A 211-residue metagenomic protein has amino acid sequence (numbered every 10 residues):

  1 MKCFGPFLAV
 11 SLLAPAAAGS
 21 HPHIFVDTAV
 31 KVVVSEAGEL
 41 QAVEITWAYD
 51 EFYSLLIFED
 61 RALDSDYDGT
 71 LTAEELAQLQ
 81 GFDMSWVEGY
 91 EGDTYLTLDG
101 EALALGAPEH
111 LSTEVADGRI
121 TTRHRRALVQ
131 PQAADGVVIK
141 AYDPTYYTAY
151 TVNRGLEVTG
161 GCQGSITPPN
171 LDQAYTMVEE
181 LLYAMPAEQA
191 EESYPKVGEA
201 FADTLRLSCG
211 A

Functional and structural regions predicted by a protein language model:
M1-V10: Sec-dependent signal peptide recognition, specifically the positively charged N-region followed immediately by
F4-G5, V32, E44, L63: Short, functionally important structural connectors and interaction interfaces within domains
A14-A17: N-terminal signal peptide c-region/cleavage motif recognized by signal peptidases
P22-Y49, Y53: Early extracytoplasmic/domain-onset interaction patches
H23-F25, G38-L40, G89, D117 (+1 more regions): Short, surface-exposed loop/turn motifs at beta-strand boundaries within globular domains
F52-Q132: Structured domain cores in non-transmembrane regions
T97-A211: Mature, soluble, non-transmembrane domains
